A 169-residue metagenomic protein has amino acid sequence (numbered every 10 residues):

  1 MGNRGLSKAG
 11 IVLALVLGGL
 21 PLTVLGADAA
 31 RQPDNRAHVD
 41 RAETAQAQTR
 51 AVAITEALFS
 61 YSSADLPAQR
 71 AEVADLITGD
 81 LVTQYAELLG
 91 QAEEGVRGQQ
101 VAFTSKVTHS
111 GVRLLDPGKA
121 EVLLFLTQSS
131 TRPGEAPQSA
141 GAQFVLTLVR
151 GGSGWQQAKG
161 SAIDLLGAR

Functional and structural regions predicted by a protein language model:
M1-A37: Amphipathic, hydrophobic N-terminal targeting peptides for secretion and organelle import
A42-G98, A102: Core segments of small alpha/beta cavity-forming domains
G98-P133: Surface-exposed, charged secondary-structure patches
V107-V112, A142-L148: Hydrophobic/aromatic beta-strand elements that line small-molecule binding cavities or substrate pockets in beta-rich
K119-L123, S139-V145, W155: Structural motif
P133-S139: Solvent-exposed, non-transmembrane alpha-helical starts
Q143-R169: Short beta-strand edge/turn micro-motifs at domain boundaries
